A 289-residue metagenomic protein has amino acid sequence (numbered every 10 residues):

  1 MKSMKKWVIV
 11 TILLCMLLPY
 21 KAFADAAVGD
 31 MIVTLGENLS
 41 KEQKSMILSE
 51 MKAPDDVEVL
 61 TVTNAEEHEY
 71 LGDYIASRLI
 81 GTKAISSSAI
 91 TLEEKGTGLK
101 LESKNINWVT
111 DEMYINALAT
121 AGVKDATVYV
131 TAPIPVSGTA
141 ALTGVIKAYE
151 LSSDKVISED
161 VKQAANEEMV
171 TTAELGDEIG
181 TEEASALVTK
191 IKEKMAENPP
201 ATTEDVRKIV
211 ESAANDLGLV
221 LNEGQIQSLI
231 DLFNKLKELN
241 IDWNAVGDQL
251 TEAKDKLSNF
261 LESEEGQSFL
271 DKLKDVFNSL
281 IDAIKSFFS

Functional and structural regions predicted by a protein language model:
K2-A24, F277, I284: Sec-dependent N-terminal signal peptides of Gram-positive bacterial secreted proteins and lipoproteins
C15, T172, G176, M195-N198 (+4 more regions): Short, flexible helical or helix-coil boundary motifs
M16-A26, E102, K147-E150, E204 (+1 more regions): Terminal amphipathic/targeting segments at protein termini used for secretion and membrane/organellar or lipid-droplet
A24-T127, L151-S152: N-terminal, leucine/charged-rich tether regions that mediate assembly and partner docking in large macromolecular
S45, E112, N116, T143 (+10 more regions): Solvent-exposed, polar/charged alpha-helical surfaces in well-ordered, non-transmembrane soluble domains, broadly
I106-T110, G176-T181, P199, T203 (+2 more regions): Long, contiguous ectodomains of secretory-pathway proteins
A119-L219: Soluble oligomerization/assembly scaffold segments of membrane-associated complexes
L219-S289: Charged, long alpha-helical assembly modules
